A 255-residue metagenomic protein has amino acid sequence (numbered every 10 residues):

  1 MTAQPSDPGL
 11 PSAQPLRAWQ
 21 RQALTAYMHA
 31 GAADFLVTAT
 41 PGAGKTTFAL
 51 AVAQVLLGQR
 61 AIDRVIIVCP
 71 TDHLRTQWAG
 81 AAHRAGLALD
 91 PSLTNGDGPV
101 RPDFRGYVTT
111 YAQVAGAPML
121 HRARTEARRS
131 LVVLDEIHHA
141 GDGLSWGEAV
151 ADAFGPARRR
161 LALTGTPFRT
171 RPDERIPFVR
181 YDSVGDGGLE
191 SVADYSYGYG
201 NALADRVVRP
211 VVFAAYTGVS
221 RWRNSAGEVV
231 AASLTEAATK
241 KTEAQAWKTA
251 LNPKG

Functional and structural regions predicted by a protein language model:
T2-T38: Conserved pre-motif I regulatory segment
G31-V52: Walker A/P-loop
V37, Y107-T109, V132: Hydrophobic positions in the central parallel beta-sheet of the AAA+
T46-A51, A61-R84: Conserved Walker A/P-loop ATP-binding site and its immediately adjacent core in helicase/helicase-like ATPase domains
D72-L74, A112-A115, H138-H139, T166-T170 (+1 more regions): Conserved nucleotide-binding/hydrolysis micro-motifs of P-loop NTPases
A82-M119: Inter-Walker segment of RecA-like/P-loop motor cores
Y111-A112, R122-R169: SF2 helicase catalytic motif II
P172-G255: Interdomain helical connector at the RecA1-RecA2 junction of SF1/SF2 helicase-like NTPases
